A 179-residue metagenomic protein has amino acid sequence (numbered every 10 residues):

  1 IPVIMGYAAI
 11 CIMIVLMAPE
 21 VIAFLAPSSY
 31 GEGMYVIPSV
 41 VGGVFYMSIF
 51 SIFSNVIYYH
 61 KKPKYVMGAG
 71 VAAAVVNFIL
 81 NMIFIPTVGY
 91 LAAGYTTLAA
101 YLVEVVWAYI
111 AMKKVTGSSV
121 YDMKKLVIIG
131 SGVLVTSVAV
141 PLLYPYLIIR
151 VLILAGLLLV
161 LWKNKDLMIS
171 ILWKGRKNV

Functional and structural regions predicted by a protein language model:
I1-G70: Specific pore-lining/lateral-gate transmembrane helices of multi-pass inner-membrane transport and insertion machines
P2, C11, S48, A74-N81 (+4 more regions): Hydrophobic transmembrane alpha-helices of multi-pass small-molecule transporters
M17, V21, F53, I57 (+4 more regions): Hydrophobic side-chain positions within alpha-helical transmembrane segments of multi-pass secondary transporters
M17-I22, A26-Y30, K61-K62, F84-V88 (+3 more regions): Short helix-capping/hinge motifs at transmembrane helix termini and TM-loop junctions
E32-G33, K62-Y65, Y90, S119-M123 (+1 more regions): Membrane-helix interface segments
F53-K61, A108-M123: Alpha-helical transmembrane segments
K64, G70-V105, V140-A155: Membrane-interface helix-loop junctions in multi-pass transport and translocation proteins
S118, V138-V179: Membrane-proximal transmembrane or re-entrant/amphipathic helices at the cytosolic face
